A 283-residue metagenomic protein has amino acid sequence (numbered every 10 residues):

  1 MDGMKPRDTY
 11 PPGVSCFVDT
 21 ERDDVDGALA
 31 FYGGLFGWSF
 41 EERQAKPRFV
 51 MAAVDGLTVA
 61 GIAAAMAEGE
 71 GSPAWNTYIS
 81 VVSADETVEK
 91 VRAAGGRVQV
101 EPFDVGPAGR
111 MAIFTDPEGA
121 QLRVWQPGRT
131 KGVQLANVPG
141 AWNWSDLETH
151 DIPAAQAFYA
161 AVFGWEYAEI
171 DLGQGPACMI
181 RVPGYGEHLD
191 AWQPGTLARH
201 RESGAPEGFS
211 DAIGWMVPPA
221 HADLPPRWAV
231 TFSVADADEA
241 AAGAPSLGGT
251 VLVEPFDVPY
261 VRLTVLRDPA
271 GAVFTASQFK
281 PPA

Functional and structural regions predicted by a protein language model:
D2, D24-D26, A53-T58, T77-E118 (+3 more regions): Vicinal oxygen chelate
D2-G3, Y10-P12, D19-T58, A93 (+5 more regions): Core segments of cupin and vicinal oxygen chelate
S15-D19, A74-V81, L122-W125, W142-L147 (+2 more regions): Short, structured motif recognition centered on aromatic/hydrophobic residues
G34, A161-W165, E169, C178-P183 (+6 more regions): Long compositionally biased, domain-poor regions of proteins
V54, G61-E68, V100, W125: DNA polymerase sliding clamps and clamp-related checkpoint/processivity subunits
A60-A63, I113, L122-R123, I213-V217 (+1 more regions): Conserved beta-strand in the GNAT
I113-V133: Short, structured interface segments
R129-P139, P282-A283: A short, polar/charged loop-to-alpha-helix boundary motif
